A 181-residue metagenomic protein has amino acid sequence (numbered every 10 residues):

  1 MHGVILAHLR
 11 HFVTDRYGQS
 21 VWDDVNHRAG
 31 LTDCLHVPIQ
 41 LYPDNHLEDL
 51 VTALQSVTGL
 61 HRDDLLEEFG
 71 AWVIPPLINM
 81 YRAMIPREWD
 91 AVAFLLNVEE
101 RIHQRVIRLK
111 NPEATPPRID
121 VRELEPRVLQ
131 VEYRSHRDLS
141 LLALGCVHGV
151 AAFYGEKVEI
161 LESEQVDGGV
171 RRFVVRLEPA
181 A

Functional and structural regions predicted by a protein language model:
M1-D33: Charged, compositionally biased N-terminal leader segments and the immediate start of the first structured element
G3, S140-L141: Loop/helix-junction capping segments adjacent to catalytic residues or to phosphate/diphosphate-binding pockets
Y17, A29, T58, A151-Y154: A broad structural signal for alpha-helix termini and local helix breaks/kinks
V21-V57: Long amphipathic alpha-helical segments
L47-L139: Amphipathic interaction/junction segments at domain boundaries or subunit interfaces
E113-E132, R137-L139, A152, E156-A181: Short terminal or interdomain "cap/linker" segment that borders an active site or interface and mediates
